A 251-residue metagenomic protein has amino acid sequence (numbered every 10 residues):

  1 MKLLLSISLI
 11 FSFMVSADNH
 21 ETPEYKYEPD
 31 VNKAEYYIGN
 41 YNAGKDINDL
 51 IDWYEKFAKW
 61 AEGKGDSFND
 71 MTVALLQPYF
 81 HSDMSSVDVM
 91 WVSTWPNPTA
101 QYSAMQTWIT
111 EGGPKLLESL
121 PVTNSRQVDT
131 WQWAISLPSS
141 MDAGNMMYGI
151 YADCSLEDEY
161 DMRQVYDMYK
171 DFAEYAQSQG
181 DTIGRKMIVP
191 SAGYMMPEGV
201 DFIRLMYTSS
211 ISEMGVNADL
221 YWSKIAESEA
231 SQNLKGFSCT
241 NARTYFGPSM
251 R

Functional and structural regions predicted by a protein language model:
M1-I7: Sec-dependent signal peptide recognition, specifically the positively charged N-region followed immediately by
S8-A17: Hydrophobic h-region of N-terminal signal peptides that target proteins for export in Gram-negative bacteria
A17-E111, K115, L120-R251: Short S/T/G/P-rich N-terminal loop/turn motif that feeds into the first structured element of a domain
